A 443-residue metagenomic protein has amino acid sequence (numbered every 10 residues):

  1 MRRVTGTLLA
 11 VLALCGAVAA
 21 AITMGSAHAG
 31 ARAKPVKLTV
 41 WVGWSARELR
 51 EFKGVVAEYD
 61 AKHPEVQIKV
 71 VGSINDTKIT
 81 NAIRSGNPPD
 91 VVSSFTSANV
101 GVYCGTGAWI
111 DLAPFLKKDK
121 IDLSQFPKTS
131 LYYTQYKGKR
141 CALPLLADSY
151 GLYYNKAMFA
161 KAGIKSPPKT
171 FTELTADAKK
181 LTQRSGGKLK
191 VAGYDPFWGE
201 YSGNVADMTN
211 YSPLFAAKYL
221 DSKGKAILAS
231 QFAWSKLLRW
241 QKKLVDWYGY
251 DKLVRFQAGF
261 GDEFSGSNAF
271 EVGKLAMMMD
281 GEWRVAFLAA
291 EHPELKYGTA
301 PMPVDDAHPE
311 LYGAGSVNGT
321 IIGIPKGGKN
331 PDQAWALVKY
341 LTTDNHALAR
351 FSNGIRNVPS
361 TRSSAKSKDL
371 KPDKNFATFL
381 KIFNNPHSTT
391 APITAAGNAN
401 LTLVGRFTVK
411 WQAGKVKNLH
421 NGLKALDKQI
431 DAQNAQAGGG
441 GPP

Functional and structural regions predicted by a protein language model:
R2-L9, C15-V102, T106-A108, K117-S124 (+9 more regions): Conserved N-terminal structural module of periplasmic/extracytoplasmic solute-binding proteins
A61, A162, W247, A289-R356: Extracytoplasmic/periplasmic substrate-recognition and gating elements
V71-I79, F171-A176, V254-N268: Short helix-initiation/N-cap motifs at beta->coil->alpha
D90-S94, A276-D280, G298: Paired acidic/hydrophobic, glycine-rich loop segments that form the ligand-binding mouth/hinge of periplasmic-binding
S97-S149, K190, S212, D369-P372: Hinge/lid segment of periplasmic solute-binding proteins
T129, P293, S352-R406, K410 (+2 more regions): Long, aromatic- and glycine/proline-rich binding clefts that accommodate carbohydrate-like moieties
C141-L145, Y150, T175-I227, A233: Extracytoplasmic/periplasmic solute-binding protein
A178-K179, K225-A258: Glycine-centered hinge/linker elements that transmit conformational signals in sensory and ligand-binding systems
